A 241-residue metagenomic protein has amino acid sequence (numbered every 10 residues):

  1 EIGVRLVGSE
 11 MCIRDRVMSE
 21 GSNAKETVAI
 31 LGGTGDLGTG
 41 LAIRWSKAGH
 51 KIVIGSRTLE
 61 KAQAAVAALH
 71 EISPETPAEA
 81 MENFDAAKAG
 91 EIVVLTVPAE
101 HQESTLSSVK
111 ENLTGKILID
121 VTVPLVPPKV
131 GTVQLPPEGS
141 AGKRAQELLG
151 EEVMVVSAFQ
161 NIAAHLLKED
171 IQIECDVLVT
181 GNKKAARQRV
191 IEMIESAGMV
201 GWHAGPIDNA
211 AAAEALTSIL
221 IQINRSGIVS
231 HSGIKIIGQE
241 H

Functional and structural regions predicted by a protein language model:
E1-D15: Single conserved hydrophobic/aromatic residue that forms the stacking wall/gate of nucleotide- or nucleobase-binding
I13, I30-L31, V179: Hydrophobic Val/Ile/Leu positions in short beta-strands of Rossmann-like dinucleotide-binding domains
V17-A68: NAD(P)+-binding Rossmann beta1-loop-alpha1 motif at the extreme N-terminus of oxidoreductases
G40, R44, L148, M193: Rossmann-fold NAD(P)-dependent oxidoreductase module
S73, P77, M81-I117, P124-K129: Rossmann-like NAD(P)-binding element
T122-H165, E169: Rossmann-fold NAD(P)-binding glycine/threonine-rich loop
C175-H241: Active-site-lining helix/loop region of Rossmann-like oxidoreductase modules
